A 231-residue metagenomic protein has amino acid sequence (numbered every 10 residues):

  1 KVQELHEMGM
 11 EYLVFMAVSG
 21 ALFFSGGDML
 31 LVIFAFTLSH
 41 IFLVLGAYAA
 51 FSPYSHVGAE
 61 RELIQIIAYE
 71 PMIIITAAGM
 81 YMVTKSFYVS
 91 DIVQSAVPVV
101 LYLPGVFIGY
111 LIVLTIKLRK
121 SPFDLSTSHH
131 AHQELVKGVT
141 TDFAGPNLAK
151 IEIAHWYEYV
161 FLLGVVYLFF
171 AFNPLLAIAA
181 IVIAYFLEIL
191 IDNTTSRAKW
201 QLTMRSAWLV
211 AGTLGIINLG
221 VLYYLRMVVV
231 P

Functional and structural regions predicted by a protein language model:
K1-P231: Alpha-helical transmembrane segments of multi-pass membrane proteins predominantly involved in bioenergetics
